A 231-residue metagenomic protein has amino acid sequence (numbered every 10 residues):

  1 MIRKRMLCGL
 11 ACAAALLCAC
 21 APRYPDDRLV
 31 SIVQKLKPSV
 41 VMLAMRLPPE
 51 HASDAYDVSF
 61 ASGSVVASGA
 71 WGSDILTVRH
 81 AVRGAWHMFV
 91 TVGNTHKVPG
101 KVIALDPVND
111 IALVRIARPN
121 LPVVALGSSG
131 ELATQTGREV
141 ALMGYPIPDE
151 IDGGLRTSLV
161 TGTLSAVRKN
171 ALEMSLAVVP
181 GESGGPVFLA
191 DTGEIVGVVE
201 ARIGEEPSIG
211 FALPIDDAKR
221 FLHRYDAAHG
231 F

Functional and structural regions predicted by a protein language model:
M1-L10: Bacterial N-terminal signal peptides that target proteins for export
L17-A19: C-terminal motif of bacterial Sec signal peptides marking the signal peptidase cleavage site
P22-V33, L121-V123, Y145-D152, I195-F231: C-terminal cap/linker of serine protease catalytic domains
R23-V30, R46-I75, H96-P99, G184 (+1 more regions): A conserved glycine-rich beta-strand in the N-terminal activation segment of trypsin-fold
Y24, A70-I151, A171-E173, A227-F231: Conserved active-site neighborhood of the chymotrypsin/trypsin-like protease fold
K35-A52, V140-L142: A short, Trp-centered hydrophobic/proline-enriched beta-strand micro-motif
S64, A177-V199: Catalytic nucleophile loop of clan PA
V124-L172, V178-E182, E200-G210: Flexible, gly/ser-rich surface segments that form the specificity/activation loops bordering the active-site cleft
